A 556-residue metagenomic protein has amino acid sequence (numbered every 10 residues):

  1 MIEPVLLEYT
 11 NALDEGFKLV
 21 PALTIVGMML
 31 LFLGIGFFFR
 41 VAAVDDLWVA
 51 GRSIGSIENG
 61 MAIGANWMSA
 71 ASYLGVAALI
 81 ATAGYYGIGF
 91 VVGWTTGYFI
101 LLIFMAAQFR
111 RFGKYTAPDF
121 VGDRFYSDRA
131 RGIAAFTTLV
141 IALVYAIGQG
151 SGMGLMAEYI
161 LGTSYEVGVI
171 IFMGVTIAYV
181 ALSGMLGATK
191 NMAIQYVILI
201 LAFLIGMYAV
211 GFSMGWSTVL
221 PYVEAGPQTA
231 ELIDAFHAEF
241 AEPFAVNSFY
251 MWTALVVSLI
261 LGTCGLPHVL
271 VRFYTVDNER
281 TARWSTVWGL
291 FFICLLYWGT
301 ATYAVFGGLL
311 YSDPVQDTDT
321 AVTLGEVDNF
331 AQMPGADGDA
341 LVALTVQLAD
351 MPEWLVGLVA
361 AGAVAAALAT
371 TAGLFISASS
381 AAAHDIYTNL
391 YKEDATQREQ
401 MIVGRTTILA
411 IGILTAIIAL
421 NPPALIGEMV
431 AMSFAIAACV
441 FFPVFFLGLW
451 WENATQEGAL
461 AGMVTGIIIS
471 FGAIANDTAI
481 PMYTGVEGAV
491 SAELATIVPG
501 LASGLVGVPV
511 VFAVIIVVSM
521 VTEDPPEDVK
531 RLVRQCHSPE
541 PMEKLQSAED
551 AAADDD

Functional and structural regions predicted by a protein language model:
I2-D556: Membrane-embedded helix-loop-helix hairpins and adjacent transmembrane boundary segments in multi-pass transporters
